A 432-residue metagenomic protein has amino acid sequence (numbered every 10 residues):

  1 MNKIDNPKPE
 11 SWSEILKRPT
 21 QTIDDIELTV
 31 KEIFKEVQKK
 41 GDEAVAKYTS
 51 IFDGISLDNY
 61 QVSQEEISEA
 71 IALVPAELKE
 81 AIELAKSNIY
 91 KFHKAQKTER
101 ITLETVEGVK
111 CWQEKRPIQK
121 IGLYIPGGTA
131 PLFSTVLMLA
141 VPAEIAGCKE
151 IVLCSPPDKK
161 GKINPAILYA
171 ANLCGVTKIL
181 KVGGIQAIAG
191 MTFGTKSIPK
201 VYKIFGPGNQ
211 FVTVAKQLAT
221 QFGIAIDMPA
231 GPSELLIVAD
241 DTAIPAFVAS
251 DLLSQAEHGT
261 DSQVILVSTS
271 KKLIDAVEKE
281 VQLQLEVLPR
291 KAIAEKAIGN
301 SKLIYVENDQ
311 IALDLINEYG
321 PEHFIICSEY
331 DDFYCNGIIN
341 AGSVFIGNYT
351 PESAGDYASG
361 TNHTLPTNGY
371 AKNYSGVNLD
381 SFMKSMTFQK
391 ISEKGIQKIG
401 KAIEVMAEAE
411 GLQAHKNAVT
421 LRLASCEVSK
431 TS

Functional and structural regions predicted by a protein language model:
M1-P7, K178-G183, L303-N308: Short acidic-hydrophobic, aromatic-tinged amphipathic segments that line or gate anion-handling sites
M1-Q119: N-terminal Rossmann-like NAD(P)+-binding subdomain of aldehyde/semialdehyde dehydrogenases
T98-L103, A225, S262-V267, V287-A297 (+3 more regions): Flexible, glycine/charged-enriched surface loops at secondary-structure junctions
L103-Y169: Conserved small-residue-rich beta-alpha loop and adjacent elements that most often cradle the phosphate/pyrophosphate
L173-Q263: Conserved NAD(P)+-binding/catalytic subdomain of aldehyde/semialdehyde dehydrogenases
H258, L266-G337, A341: A glycine- and small/hydrophobic-rich beta-loop-beta segment that serves as a flexible "lid/hinge" or phosphate-binding
N317-K430: C-terminal core of ALDH-fold dehydrogenases
